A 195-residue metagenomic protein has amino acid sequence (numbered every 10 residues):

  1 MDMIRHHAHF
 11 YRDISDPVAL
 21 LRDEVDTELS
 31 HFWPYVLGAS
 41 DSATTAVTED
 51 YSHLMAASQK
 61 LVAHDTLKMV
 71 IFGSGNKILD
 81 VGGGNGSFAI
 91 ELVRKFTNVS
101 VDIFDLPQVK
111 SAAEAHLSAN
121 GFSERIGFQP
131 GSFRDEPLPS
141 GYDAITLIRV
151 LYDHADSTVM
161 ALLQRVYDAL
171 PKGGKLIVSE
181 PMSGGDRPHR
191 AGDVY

Functional and structural regions predicted by a protein language model:
M1-N76: Conserved Class I S-adenosyl-L-methionine-dependent methyltransferase catalytic core
F72-G73, K77, V81-Y195: Alpha-helical subdomain
